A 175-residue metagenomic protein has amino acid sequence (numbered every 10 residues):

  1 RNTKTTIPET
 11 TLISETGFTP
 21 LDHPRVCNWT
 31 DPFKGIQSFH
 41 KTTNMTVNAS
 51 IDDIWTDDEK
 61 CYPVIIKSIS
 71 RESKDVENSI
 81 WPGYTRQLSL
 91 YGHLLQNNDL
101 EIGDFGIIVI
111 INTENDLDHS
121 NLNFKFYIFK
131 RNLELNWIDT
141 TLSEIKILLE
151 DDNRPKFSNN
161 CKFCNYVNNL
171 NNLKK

Functional and structural regions predicted by a protein language model:
R1-I13, T43-A49, F163-K174: Short secondary-structure boundary segments
R1-I36, H40: A non-catalytic, helix-rich entry segment at domain boundaries
R1-K4, L95, D99, I145: Hydrophobic, Leu/Ile/Phe/Ala-enriched alpha-helical segments that form helix-helix packing faces
T11-P24, M45-D52, W137-N153: Hydrophobic transmembrane alpha-helix bundles
E15-G17, I111, N115, F126-I128 (+2 more regions): Solvent-exposed, non-transmembrane amphipathic alpha-helical segments
L21-T30, H119-K125, N168-K175: Short, charged low-complexity intrinsically disordered segments located at boundaries of structured domains
W29-T141: Mg2+/Mn2+-dependent nuclease catalytic core
E144-K175: Cysteine-cluster motifs in flexible loop/terminal segments that predominantly coordinate metals
